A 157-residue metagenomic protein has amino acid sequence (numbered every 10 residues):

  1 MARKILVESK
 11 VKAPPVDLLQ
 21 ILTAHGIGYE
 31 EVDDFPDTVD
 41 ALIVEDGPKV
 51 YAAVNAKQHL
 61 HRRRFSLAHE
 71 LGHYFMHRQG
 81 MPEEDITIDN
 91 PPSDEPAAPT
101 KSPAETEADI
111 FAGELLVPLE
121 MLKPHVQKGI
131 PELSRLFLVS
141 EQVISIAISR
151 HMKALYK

Functional and structural regions predicted by a protein language model:
M1-K157: Active-site hotspot residues in diverse enzymes, especially metal/ion-binding acidic/histidine motifs
